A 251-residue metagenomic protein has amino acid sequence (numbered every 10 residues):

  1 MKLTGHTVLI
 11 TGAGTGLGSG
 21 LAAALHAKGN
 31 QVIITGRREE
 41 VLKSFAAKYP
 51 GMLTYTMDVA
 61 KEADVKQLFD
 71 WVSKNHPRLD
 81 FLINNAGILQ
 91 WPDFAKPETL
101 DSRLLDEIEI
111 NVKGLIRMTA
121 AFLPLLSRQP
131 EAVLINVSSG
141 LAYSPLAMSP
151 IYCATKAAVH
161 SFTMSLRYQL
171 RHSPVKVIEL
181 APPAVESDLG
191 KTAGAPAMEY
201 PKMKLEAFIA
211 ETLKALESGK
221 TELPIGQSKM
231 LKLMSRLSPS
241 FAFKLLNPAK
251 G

Functional and structural regions predicted by a protein language model:
G14-G16: Conserved glycine-rich cofactor-binding loop
K28-S44: Conserved glycine-rich Rossmann-like NAD(P)H-binding loop of the short-chain dehydrogenase/reductase
T56-L68: The beta1-alpha1 cofactor-binding region of Rossmann-like NAD(H)/NADP(H)-dependent oxidoreductases
K66, L89-L105, M148: Conserved mid-core segment of classical short-chain dehydrogenase/reductases
T119, T155: Active-site helix of classical SDR
S139: Residue(s) in the substrate-gating loop at a strand-loop-helix junction that position the organic substrate next
E179, A195-K232, R236: C-terminal helical subdomain
